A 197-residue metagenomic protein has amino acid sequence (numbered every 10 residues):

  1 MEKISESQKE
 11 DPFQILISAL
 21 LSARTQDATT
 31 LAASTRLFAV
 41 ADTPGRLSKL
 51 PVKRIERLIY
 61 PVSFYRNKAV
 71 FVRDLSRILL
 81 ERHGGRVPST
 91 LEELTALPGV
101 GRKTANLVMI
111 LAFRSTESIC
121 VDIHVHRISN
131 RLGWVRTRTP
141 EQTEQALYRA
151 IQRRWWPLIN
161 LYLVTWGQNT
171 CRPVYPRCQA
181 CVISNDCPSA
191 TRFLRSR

Functional and structural regions predicted by a protein language model:
M1-L91, R154-W155, Y162-R197: N-terminal polyanion-binding entry modules of DNA glycosylases/AP lyases and select other DNA-binding proteins
L16-L21, V72-S76, L80, V87-G133 (+2 more regions): Catalytic DNA-binding helix-loop module of base-excision-repair DNA glycosylases/AP lyases
S48-P51, I55-E56, L94-T95, T139-Y148: Short, well-structured alpha-helical segments that form the helix of a local strand-helix-strand
W134-R138: Substrate-binding/catalytic groove segments of enzymes that remodel or degrade extracellular structural polymers
I151: Phosphate/pyrophosphate-binding catalytic cores of soluble transferases and nucleic-acid-acting enzymes
